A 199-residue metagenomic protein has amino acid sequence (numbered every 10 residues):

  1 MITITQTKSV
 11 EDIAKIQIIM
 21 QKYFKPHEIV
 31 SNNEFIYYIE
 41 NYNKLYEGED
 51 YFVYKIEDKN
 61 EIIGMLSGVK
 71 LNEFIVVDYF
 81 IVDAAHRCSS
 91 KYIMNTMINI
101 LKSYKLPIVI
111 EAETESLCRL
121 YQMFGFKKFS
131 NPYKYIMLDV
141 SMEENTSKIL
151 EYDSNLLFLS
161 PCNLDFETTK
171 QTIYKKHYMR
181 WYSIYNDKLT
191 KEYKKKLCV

Functional and structural regions predicted by a protein language model:
M1-E40, N155-L156, P161-I184, K188: Short amphipathic alpha-helix that is part of the acyltransferase structural core
M1-I2, L106-I110: Hydrophobic beta-strand segments of well-ordered beta-sheets in folded domains
I13-D83: A conserved beta-strand-loop-helix scaffold within acyl/acetyltransferase catalytic domains
Y51, S103-L106: Short, high-confidence coil segments that cap the C-terminus of an alpha-helix and link into the following beta-strand
V82-A85, E113: Residue-level recognition of the GNAT/N-acetyltransferase active site
A85-L101: Conserved acetyl-CoA-binding loop-helix of GNAT-fold acetyltransferases
V109-V199: Terminal substrate-recognition subdomain of acyl/acetyltransferases
